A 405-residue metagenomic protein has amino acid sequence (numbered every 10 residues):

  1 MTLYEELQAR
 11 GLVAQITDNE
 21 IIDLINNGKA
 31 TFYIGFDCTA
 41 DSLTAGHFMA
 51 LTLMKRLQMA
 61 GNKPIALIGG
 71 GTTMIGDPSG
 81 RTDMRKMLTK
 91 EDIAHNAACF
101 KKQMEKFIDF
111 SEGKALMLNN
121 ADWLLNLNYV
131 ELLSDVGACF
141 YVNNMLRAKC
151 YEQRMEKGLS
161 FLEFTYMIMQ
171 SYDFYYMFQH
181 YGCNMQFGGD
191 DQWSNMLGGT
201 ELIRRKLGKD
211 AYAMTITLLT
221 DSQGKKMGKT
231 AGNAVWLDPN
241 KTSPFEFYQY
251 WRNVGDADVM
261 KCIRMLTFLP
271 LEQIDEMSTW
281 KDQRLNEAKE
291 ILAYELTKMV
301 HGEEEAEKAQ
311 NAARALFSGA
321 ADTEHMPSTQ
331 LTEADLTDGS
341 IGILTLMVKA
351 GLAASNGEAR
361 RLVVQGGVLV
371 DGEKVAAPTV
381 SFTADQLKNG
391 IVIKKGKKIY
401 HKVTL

Functional and structural regions predicted by a protein language model:
M1-F32: Positively charged, low-complexity intrinsically disordered leader regions
R10, T89-K90, N96-K101, E105-T217 (+1 more regions): Divalent-metal (Mg2+/Mn2+/Ca2+)-assisted nucleotide/phosphate chemistry catalytic cores
I21-P78, Q186-W193: N-terminal catalytic cores of NTP/NDP-binding nucleotidyl/phosphoryl-transfer enzymes
A50-L57, M177, N195-I203, L296 (+1 more regions): Buried hydrophobic packing segments
G76-G80, L127-L133, K225-A231: Short acidic, glycine/serine/threonine-rich loops at helix termini
P78-A94: A charged helix-plus-loop insertion that forms the helical arch/lid used to bind and gate nucleic-acid substrates
I203-L405: Conserved nucleotide- and phosphate/pyrophosphate-binding catalytic cores in adenylate/nucleotidyl-handling enzymes
